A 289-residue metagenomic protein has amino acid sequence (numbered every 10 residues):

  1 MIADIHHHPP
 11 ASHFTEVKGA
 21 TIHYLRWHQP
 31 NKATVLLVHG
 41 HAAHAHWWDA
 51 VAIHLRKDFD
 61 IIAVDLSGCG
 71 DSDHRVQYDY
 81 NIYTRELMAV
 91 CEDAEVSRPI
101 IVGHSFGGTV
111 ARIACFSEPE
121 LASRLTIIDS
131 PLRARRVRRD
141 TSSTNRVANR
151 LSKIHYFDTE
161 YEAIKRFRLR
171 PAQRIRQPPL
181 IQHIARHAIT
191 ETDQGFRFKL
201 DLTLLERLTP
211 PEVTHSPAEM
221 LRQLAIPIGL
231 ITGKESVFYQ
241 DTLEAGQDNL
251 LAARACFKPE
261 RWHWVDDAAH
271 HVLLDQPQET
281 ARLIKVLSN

Functional and structural regions predicted by a protein language model:
M1-V35, R56-F59, V96-S97, L251-A252 (+2 more regions): Alpha/beta-hydrolase fold catalytic core
V17-A20, A63-V102, R282: Active-site loop/oxyanion-hole signature of alpha/beta-hydrolase fold enzymes
A20-D73: Conserved HGGG/HGGXW glycine-rich cap/lid loop of the alpha/beta-hydrolase fold
S97-D140: Conserved hydrolase catalytic core segment
I128-D158: A catalytic-pocket lid/entrance helix-loop region that shapes and gates access to the active site across common
D158-Q240: Alpha/beta-hydrolase
Q223-A268: Conserved loop-alpha-helix segment in the C-terminal half of the alpha/beta-hydrolase fold that carries the catalytic
F257-N289: Catalytic active-site module of serine/aspartate enzymes centered on a nucleophile-bearing elbow/loop
